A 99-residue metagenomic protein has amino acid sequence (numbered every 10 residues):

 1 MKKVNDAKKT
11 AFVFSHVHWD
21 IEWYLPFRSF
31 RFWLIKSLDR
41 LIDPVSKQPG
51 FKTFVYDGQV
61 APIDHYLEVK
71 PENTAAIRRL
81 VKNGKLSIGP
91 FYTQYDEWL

Functional and structural regions predicted by a protein language model:
M1-L99: Carbohydrate-active enzymes and regulators
